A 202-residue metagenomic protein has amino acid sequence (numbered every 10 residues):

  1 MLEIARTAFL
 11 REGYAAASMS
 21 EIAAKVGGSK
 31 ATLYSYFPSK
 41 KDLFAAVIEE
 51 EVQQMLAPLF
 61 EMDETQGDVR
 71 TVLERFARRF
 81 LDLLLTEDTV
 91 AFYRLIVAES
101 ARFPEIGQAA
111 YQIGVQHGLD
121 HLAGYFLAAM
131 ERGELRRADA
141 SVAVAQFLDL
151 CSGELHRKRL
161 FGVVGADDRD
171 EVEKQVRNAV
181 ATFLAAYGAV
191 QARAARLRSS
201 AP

Functional and structural regions predicted by a protein language model:
M1-F9, F80, F183: Short hydrophobic clusters on alpha-helical segments that form packing/core surfaces in small helical domains
I4-D42, A46-V47: Helix-turn-helix
M19, K41, A45, Q66 (+7 more regions): Short, structured helix-loop boundary elements
V47-F76, L84, D88, L122 (+1 more regions): Amphipathic alpha-helical linker/stalk segments
L56, D82-L127, R169: Short secondary-structure transition hinges
T71, R75, R79-L81, D120 (+2 more regions): C-terminal peripheral helix-coil segments that are non-catalytic and often amphipathic
R136, A140-V144: Membrane-interface starts of transmembrane alpha-helices
